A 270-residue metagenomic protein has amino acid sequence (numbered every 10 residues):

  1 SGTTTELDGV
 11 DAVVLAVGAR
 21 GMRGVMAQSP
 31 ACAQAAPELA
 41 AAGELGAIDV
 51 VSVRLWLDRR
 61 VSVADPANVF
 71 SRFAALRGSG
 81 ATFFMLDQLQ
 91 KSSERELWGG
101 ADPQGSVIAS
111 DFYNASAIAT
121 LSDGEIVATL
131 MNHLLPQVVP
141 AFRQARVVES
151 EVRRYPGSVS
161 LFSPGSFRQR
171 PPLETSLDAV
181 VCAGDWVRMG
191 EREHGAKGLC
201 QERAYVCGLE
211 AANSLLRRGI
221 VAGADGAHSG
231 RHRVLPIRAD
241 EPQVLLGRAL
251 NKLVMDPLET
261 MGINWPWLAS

Functional and structural regions predicted by a protein language model:
S1-I108, Y113-A119, H133, Q137 (+1 more regions): Mid-domain catalytic core of redox enzymes that form a hydrophobic substrate pocket/lid adjacent to a catalytic redox
T3, T120-G124, G198-Q201: Flexible, glycine- and charge-enriched loops at secondary-structure boundaries
T5-D8, A145, T175: Structured loop/turn residues at beta-strand edges in well-structured enzyme cores
A47, T129, C207: Charged catalytic carboxylate motif
E96-D102, Y155-H194: FAD-binding beta-loop-beta segment adjacent to the flavin cofactor pocket
P103-S163, S214, R218: FAD-dependent oxidoreductase catalytic-site/capping-region signature
R188-L215, G219: A conserved FAD-binding loop/helix module that cradles the flavin
N213-A269: Active-site-proximal substrate-binding core of FAD-dependent oxidoreductases
